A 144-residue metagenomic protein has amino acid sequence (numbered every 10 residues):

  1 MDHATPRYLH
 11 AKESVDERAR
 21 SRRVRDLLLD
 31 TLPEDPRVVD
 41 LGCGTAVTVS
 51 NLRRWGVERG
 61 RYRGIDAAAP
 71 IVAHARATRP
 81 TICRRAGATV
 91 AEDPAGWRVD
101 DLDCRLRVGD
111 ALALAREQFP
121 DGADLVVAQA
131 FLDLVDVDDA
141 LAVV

Functional and structural regions predicted by a protein language model:
M1-T31: Class I SAM-dependent methyltransferase Rossmann-like catalytic core, especially the SAM/SAH-binding loop
D35-G44: Conserved class I S-adenosyl-L-methionine
A46-S50: Glycine-rich SAM-binding Motif I of class I
L52-A113: Class I SAM-dependent methyltransferase SAM/SAH-binding core
A113-P120: Short conserved loop adjoining the S-adenosyl-L-methionine
V127: A conserved beta-strand element that flanks and buttresses the S-adenosyl-L-methionine
F131: Hydrophobic adenine-recognition pocket in adenosine-nucleotide-binding enzymes
L134-V144: A short, conserved alpha-helix within the catalytic core of class I
